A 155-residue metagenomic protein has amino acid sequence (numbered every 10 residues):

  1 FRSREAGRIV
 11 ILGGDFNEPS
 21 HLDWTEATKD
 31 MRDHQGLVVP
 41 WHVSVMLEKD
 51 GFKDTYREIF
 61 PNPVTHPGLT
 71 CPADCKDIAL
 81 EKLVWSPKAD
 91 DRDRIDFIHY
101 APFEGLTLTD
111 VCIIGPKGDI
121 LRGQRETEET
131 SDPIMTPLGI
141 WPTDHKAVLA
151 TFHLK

Functional and structural regions predicted by a protein language model:
R2-I11, N17-K155: Metal-dependent phosphoester-hydrolase catalytic domains
